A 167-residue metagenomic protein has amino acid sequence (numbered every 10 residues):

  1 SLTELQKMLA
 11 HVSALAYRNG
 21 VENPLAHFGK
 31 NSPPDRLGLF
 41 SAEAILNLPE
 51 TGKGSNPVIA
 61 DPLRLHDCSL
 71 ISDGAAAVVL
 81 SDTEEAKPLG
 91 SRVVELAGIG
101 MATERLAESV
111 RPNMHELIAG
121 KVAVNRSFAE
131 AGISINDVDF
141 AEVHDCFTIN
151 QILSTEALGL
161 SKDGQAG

Functional and structural regions predicted by a protein language model:
S1-E116, A129-D137, I152-G167: Acyl-thioester C-C bond-transforming condensing/cleaving domain
D139-V143: Short glycine-rich phosphate-binding loop at a beta-alpha junction
